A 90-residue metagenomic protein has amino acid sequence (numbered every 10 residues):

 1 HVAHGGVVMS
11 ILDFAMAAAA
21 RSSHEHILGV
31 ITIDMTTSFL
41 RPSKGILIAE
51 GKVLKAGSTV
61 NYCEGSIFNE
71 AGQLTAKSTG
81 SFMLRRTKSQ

Functional and structural regions predicted by a protein language model:
H1-V2, T87: A short, polar/proline- and glycine-enriched secondary-structure boundary/capping micro-motif
A3-H26: Active-site helix/loop of acyl-thioester processing domains in fatty-acid/polyketide metabolism, spanning hotdog-fold
H4, R41-P42: Generic structural "secondary-structure junction" signal
H26, P42-Q90: HotDog/MaoC-like acyl-thioester-processing domains
G29-I31: A short coil-to-beta-strand element that immediately follows conserved catalytic motifs
I33-D34, E64: Short, conserved loop-to-beta-strand elements that form functional interface hotspots
